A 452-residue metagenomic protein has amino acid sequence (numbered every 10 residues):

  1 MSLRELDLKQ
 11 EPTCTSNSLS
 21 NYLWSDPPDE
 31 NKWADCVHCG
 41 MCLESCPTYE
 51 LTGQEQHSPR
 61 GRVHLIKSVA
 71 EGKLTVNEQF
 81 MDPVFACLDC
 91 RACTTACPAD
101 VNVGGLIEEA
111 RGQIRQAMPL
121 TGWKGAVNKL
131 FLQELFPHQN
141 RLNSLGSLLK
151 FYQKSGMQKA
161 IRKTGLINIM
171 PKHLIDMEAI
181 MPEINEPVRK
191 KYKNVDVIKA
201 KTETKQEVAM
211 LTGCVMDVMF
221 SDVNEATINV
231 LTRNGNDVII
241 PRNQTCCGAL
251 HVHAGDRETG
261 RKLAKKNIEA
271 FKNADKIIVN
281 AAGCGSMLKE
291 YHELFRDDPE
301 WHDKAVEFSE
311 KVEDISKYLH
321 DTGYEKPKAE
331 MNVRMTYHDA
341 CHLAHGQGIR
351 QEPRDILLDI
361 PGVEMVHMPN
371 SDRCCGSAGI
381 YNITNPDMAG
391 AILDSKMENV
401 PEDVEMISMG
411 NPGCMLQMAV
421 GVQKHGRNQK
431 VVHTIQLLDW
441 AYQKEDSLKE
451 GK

Functional and structural regions predicted by a protein language model:
S2-P28, H57-E78, K201-E207, S221-D222 (+4 more regions): Short, charged low-complexity linear segments at domain edges
S2-Y22, Y49-D82, D100-L130, R427-L437: Non-heme iron-sulfur electron-transfer modules
D29, K73, F80, D196 (+1 more regions): Active-site-adjacent structural elements in folded domains
E30-Y49, N77, M81-V101, H342 (+1 more regions): Cysteine-centered iron-sulfur cluster-binding motifs in ferredoxin-type domains/subunits of redox enzymes
A34, G53-H57, T75, H251-E258: Alpha-helix capping and helix-loop boundary segments enriched in small/acidic/polar residues
M41-E44, E55-S58, D237-I240: N-terminal glycine-rich anion-binding loops that anchor highly charged ligand groups
E71, A92, A96, G255: Short His/Asp/Glu-rich catalytic/ion-coordination signatures at enzyme active sites or charged loops
G104-K452: Iron-sulfur cluster-binding electron-transfer modules in prokaryotic oxidoreductases
